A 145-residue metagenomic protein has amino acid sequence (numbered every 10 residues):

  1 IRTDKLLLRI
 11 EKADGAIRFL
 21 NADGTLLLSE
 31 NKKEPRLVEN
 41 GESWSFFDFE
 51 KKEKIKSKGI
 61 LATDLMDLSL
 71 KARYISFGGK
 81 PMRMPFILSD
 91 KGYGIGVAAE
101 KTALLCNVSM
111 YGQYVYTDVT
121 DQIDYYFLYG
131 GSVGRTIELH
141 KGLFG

Functional and structural regions predicted by a protein language model:
I1-G145: Catalytic and substrate-binding clefts that recognize carbohydrates or anionic sugar/phosphate headgroups
